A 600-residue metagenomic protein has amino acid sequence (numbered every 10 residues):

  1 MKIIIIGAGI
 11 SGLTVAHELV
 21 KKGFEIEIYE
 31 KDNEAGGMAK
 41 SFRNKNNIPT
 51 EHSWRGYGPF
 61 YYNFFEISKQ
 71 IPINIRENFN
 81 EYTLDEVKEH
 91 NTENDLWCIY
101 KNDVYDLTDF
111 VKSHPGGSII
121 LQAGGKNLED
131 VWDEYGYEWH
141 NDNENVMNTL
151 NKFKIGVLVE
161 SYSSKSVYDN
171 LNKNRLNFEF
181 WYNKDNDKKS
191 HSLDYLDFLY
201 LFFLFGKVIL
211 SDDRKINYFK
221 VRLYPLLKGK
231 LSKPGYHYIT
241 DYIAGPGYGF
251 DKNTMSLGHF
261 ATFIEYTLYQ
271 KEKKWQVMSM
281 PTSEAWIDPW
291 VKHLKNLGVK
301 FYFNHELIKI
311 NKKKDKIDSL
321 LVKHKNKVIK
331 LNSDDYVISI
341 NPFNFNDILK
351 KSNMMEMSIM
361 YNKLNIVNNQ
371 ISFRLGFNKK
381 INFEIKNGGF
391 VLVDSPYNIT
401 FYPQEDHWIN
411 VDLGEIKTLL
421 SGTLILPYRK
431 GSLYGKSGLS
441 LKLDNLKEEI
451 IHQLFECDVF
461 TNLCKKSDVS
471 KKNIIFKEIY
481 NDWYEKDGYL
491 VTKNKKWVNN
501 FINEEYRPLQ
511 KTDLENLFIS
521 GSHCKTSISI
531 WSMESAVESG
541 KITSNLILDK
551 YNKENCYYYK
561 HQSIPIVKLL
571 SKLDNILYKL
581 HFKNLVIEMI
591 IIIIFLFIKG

Functional and structural regions predicted by a protein language model:
K2-E27: N-terminal Rossmann-like FAD-binding beta1-loop-alpha1 element of flavoenzymes
V20-R43: Glycine-rich FAD pyrophosphate-binding loop
R43, G56-F79, S161-N177, P234 (+1 more regions): N-terminal FAD cofactor-binding segment of flavoenzymes
N78-S163: B-type heme-binding environments
D185-L193, F198-K316: Active-site/ligand-binding neighborhood in enzyme catalytic cores
T267-M278, L321, S333-D335, I340-P508 (+3 more regions): C-terminal segments that line or cap access tunnels to active or ligand-binding sites in enzymes and enzyme-associated
N311-L331: Conserved beta-strand-loop-beta-strand element in the redox core of flavoprotein oxidoreductases
L546-M589: Active-site-proximal substrate-binding core of FAD-dependent oxidoreductases
